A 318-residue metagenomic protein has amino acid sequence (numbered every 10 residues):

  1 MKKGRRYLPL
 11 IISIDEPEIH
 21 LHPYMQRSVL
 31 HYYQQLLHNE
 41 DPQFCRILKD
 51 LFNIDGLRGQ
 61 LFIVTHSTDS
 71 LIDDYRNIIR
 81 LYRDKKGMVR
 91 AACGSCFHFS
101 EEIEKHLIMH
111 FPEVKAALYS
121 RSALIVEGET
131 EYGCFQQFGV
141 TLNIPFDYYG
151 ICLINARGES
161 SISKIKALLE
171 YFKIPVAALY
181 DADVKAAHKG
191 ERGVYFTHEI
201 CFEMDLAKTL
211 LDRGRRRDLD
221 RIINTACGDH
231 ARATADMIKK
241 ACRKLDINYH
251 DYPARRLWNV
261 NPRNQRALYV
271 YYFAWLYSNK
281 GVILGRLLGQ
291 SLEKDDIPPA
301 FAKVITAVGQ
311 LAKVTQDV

Functional and structural regions predicted by a protein language model:
M1-E113: Switch/communication elements of ASCE P-loop NTPase nucleotide-binding domains
H110-I125, E129-V318: Acidic, Mg2+-coordinating catalytic modules of nucleic-acid enzymes
